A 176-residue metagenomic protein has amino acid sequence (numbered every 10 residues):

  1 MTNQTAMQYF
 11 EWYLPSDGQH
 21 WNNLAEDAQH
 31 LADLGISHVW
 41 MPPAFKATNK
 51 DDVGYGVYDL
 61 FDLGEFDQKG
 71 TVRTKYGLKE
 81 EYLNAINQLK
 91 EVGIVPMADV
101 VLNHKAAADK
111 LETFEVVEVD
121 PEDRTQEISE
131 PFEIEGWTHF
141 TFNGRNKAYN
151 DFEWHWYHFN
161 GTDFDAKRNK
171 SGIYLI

Functional and structural regions predicted by a protein language model:
N3-E26, D33-S37, P43-E81, A85-I176: Substrate-binding/active-site clefts of carbohydrate-active enzymes
